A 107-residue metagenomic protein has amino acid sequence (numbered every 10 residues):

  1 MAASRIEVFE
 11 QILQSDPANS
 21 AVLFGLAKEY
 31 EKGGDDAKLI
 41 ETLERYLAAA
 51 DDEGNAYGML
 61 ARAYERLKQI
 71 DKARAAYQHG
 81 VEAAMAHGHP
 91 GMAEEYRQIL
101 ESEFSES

Functional and structural regions predicted by a protein language model:
Q11-Q14, E44-A48, E82: Conserved structural position within tetratricopeptide repeats
I70-A75, L100-S107: Alpha-helical linker/edge segments of TPR/alpha-solenoid repeat scaffolds and analogous pre-/post-domain helices
